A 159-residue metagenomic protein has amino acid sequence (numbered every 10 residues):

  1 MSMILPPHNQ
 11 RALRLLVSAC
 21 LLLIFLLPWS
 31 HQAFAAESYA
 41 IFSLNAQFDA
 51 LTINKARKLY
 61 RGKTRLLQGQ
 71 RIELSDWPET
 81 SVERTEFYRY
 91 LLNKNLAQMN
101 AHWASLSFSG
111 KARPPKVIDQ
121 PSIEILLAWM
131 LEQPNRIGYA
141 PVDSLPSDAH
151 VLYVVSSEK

Functional and structural regions predicted by a protein language model:
M1-L13: N-terminal secretory signal peptides that target proteins for export/translocation
H8-N9, L16, L66, N135: Generic detector of intrinsically disordered, low-complexity, polar/charged segments
N9-Q10, Q32, K94: Short linear motifs in intrinsically disordered/low-complexity regions
L15-P28: Bacterial N-terminal signal peptides
W29-A35: Sec/Tat signal peptide C-region and signal peptidase I cleavage site
A35-K159: Flexible loop/hinge segments at secondary-structure junctions
